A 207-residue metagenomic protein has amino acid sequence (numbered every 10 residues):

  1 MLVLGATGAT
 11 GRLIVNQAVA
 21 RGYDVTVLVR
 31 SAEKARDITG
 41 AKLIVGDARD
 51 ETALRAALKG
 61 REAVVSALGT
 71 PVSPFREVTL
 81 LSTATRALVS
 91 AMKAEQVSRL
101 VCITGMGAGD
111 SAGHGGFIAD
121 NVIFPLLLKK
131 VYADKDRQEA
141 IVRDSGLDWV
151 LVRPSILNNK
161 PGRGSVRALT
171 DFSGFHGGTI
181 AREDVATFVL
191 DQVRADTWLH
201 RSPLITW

Functional and structural regions predicted by a protein language model:
M1-Y23: N-terminal Rossmann NAD(P)H-binding glycine-rich loop of SDR-like oxidoreductase domains
L2, E33-A87, A91-A94, V193-T197: NAD(P)H-binding glycine-rich loop region in Rossmannoid oxidoreductase-like domains and their noncatalytic homologs
L2, T26, V150: Conserved beta-strand positions in the Rossmann-like core of class I SAM-dependent methyltransferases
L2-A9, S98-L100, D171-W207: Mid/C-terminal beta-alpha module of Rossmann-like enzyme folds, strongest in SDR-family dehydrogenases/epimerases
L4, L28, A67-L68, L100-M106 (+1 more regions): SDR active-site strand-loop-helix element
D24, R30-A32, F75, R86-K130 (+2 more regions): Conserved Rossmann-fold NAD(P)-dependent oxidoreductase catalytic core, especially the SDR/UDP-sugar
D110, P161-V166, Q192-R201: Glycine/proline-rich active-site loop of Rossmann-fold NAD(P)-dependent oxidoreductases
E139-P161: Conserved beta-loop-beta element that borders a ligand/cofactor-binding pocket
